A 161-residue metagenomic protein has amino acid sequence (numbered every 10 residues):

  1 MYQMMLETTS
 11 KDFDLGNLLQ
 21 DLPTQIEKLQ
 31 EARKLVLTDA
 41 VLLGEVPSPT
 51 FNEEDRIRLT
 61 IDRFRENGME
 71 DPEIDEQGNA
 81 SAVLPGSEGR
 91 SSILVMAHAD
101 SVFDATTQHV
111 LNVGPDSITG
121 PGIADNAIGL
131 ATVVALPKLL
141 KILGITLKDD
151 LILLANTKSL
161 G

Functional and structural regions predicted by a protein language model:
M1-V46: N-terminal hydrophobic or amphipathic helices/low-complexity stretches enriched in small/hydrophobic/Pro/Gly
T24-I26, P49-T50, T119-I123: Second-shell loop/turn segments in exported
A32, N52-E53, G129: Charged, low-complexity surface patches
L37-V41, R58-I61, L130-K138: Predominant activation on well-ordered alpha-helical scaffold segments within soluble catalytic domains
S48-G89: A non-catalytic alpha/beta surface segment that caps or lines the substrate-entry region of metallo-dependent hydrolase
P49-F51, F103, A127, G161: Short, small-residue-enriched loops and turns at beta-alpha junctions that line or gate enzyme active sites
R65, G89-L151, A155: Active-site metal-coordination/substrate-binding segment of hydrolases, especially metallo-dependent peptidases
A155-G161: Glycine-rich, mobile lid/loop segments that gate access to catalytic sites or pores
